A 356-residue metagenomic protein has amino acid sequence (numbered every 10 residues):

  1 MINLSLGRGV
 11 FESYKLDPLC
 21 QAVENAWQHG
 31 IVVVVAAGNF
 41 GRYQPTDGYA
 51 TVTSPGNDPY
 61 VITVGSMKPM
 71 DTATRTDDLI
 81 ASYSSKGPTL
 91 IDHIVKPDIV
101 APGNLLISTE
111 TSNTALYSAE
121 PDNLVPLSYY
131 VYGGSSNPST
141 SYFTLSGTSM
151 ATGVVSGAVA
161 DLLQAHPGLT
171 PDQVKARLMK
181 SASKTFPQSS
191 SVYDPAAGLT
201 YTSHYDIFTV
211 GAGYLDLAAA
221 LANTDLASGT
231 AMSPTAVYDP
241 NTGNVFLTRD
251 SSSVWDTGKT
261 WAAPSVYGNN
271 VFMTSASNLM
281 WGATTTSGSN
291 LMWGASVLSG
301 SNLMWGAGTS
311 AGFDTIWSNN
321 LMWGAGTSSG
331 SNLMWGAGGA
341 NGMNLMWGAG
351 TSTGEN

Functional and structural regions predicted by a protein language model:
M1, S5-L6, V10, Y14 (+8 more regions): Topogenic and prosegment regions of secretory-pathway hydrolases and membrane enzymes
M150-V155: Catalytic-loop motifs flanking and including active-site residues across diverse enzymes
